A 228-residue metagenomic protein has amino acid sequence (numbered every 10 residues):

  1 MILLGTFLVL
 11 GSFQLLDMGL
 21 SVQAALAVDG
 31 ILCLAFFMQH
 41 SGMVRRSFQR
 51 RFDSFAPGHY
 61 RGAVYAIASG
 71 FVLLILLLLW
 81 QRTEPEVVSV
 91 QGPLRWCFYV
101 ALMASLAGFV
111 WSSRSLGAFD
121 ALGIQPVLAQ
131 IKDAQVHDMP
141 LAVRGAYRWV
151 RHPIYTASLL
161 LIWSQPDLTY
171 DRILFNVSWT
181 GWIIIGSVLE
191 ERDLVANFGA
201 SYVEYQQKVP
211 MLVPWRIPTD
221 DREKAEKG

Functional and structural regions predicted by a protein language model:
M1-L8, Q23, V28-L32, R114-F119 (+1 more regions): Hydrophobic transmembrane alpha-helices
L8-L20, F48-D53, Q81-G92: Membrane-interface helix termini and inter-helical loops of multi-pass transporters
G19-V22, R50-A68, K132-V136: Juxtamembrane helix-capping/reentrant segments at transmembrane boundaries
S21, A25-D29, G62, A66 (+2 more regions): Residue-level signature of transmembrane alpha-helical entry/exit and packing/kink sites in multi-pass membrane
I31-R46, I75-L79, L102-V127, F175-V195: Transmembrane alpha-helical segments that form the membrane-embedded catalytic/substrate-channel core of multi-pass
A56-Y99: Hydrophobic, membrane-interfacing alpha helices
A68-W80, L102-S105, R148-L161: Core segments of transmembrane alpha-helices that mediate helix-helix packing or line hydrophobic substrate/ligand
T83-L141: PAPS-dependent sulfotransferase catalytic domain
